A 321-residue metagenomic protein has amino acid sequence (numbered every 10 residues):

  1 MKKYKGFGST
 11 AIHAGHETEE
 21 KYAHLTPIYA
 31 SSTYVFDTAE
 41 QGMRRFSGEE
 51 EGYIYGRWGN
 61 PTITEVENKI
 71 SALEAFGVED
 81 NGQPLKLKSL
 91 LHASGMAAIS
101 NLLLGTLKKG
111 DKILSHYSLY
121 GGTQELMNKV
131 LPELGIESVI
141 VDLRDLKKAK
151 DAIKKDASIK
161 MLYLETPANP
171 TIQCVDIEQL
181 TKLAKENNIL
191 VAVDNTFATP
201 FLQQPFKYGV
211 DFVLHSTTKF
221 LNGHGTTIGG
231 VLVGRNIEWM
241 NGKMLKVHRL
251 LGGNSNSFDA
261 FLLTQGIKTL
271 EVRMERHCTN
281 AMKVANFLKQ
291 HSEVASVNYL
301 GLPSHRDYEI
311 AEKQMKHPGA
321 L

Functional and structural regions predicted by a protein language model:
M1-N60, N68-K69: N-terminal "arm"/small-domain region of PLP-dependent enzymes with the aminotransferase-like
K2-K3, G8-E17, L73, G77-E293 (+3 more regions): Conserved PLP-enzyme active-site core in the AAT-like
L25, I159, V294, H317-L321: Active-site lining segments that contact anionic ligands and/or coordinate catalytic metals
E49, R57-T64, H92-A93, A97 (+1 more regions): Generic alpha-helical scaffold signal
E50, D111, T227, H317-L321: Short, solvent-exposed beta-strand edge segments and adjacent coil->beta transition regions
T64-E65, S257: A generic alpha-helix surface/boundary motif
E65-V66, L126: Hydrophobic alpha-helical segments typical of transmembrane helices and their membrane-interface/capping positions
R306-L321: Contiguous C-terminal substrate-recognition/catalytic subdomains in enzyme active sites
